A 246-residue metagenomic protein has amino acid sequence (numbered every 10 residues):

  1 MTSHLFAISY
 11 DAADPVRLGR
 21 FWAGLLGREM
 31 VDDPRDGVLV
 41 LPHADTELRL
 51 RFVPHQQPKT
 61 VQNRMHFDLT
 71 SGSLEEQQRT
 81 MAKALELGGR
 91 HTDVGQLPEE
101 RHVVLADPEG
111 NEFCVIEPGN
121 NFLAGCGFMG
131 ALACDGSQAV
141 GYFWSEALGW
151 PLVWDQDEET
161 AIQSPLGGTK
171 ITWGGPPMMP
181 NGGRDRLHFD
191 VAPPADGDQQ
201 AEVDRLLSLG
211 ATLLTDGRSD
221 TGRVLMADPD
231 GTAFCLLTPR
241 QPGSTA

Functional and structural regions predicted by a protein language model:
M1-D33, L41-D93, A106-D157, I162-T215 (+1 more regions): Glyoxalase I/VOC metalloenzyme domain signal
P98-E100, S219-T221: Short, small/polar residue-rich loop motifs at catalytic or cofactor-binding pockets
